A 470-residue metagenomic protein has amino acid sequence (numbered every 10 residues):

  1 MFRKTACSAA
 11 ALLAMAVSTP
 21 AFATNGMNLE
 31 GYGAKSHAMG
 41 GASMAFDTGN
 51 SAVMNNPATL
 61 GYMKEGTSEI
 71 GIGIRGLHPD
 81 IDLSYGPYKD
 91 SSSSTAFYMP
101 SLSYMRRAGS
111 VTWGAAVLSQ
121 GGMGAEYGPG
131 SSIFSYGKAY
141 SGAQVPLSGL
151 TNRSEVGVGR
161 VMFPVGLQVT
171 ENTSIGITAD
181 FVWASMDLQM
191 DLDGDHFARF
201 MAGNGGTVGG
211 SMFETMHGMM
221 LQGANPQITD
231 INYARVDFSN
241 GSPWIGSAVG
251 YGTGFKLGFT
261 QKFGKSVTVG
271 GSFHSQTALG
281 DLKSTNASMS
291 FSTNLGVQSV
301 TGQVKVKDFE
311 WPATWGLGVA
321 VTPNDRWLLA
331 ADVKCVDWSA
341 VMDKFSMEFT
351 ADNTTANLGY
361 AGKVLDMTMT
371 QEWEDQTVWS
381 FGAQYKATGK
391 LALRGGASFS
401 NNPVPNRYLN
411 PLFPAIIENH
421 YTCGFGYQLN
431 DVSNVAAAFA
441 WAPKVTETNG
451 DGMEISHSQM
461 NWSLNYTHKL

Functional and structural regions predicted by a protein language model:
M1-A23: Gram-negative bacterial Sec-dependent N-terminal signal peptides
L13-V17, A58, G395, F425: Residue-level signal for alpha-helical transmembrane segments in multi-pass membrane proteins
V17, P57-A58, L77-D82, G86: Beta-barrel outer-membrane channel/assembly domains of diderm bacteria
F22-H37, Y88, A96-L470: Outer-membrane beta-barrel porins/channels
N28-S43, M63-D80: Transmembrane beta-strand segments of Gram-negative outer membrane beta-barrel proteins
G41-T48, P79-T95: Surface-exposed strand-loop-strand hairpins of Gram-negative outer-membrane beta-barrel proteins
S43, P57-T59, G73-H78, V117-G121 (+2 more regions): Short glycine-rich, polar/acidic loop-and-turn segments at beta strand-coil junctions
M44-G66, Y104-S110: Outer-membrane beta-barrel pore proteins
